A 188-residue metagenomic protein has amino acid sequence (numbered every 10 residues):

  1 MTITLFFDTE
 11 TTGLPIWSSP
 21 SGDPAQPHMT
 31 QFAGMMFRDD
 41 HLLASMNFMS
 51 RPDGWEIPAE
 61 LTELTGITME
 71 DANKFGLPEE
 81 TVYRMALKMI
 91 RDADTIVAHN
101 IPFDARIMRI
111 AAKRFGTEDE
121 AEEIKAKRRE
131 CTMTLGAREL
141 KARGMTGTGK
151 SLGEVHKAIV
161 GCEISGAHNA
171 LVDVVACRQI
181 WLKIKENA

Functional and structural regions predicted by a protein language model:
T2-T4, A25-M69, L87-A188: Metal-dependent phosphoesterase core characteristic of DEDDh/y 3'-5' exonuclease domains
T9-G22: Short acidic, Gly/Ser-rich segments with clustered Asp/Glu that frequently serve as metal-coordination loops in enzyme
K74-R84: Glycine-rich, highly charged phosphate/nucleotide-binding loops
